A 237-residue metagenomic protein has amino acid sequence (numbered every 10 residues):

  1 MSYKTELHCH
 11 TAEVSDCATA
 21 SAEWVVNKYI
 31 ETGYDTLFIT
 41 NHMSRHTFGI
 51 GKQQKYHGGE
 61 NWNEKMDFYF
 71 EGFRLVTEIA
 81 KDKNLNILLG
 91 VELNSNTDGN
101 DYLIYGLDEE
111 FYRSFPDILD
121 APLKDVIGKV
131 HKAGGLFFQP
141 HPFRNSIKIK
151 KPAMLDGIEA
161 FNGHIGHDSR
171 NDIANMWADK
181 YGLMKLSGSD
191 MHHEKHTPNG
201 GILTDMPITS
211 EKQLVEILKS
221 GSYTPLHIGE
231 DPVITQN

Functional and structural regions predicted by a protein language model:
M1-L7, T11, S21-N27, F48 (+3 more regions): Charged catalytic cores and adjacent phosphate/nucleic-acid-binding surfaces used for phosphate/nucleic-acid chemistry
M1-L89, N94-N96, A153, K195-H196: An N-terminally biased module of ancient metal coordination in phosphate/nucleic-acid-related enzymes
K4, I30, T77-K81, P122-F138 (+1 more regions): Surface-exposed amphipathic alpha-helices with a cationic face
D16-C17, F68, D117-I118, G166 (+1 more regions): Residues that cap or flank secondary-structure elements
I39, I87-L89, Q139-P140, K185-S187: General beta-strand structural signal in soluble alpha/beta enzymes
G58-N63, E110-P116, F161: Glycine-rich tight-turn/loop motif centered on a GG-T
G90-V91, L123-V126, P140-K148: Short, charged beta->alpha transition segments
N100-G134: Binuclear metal-dependent hydrolase catalytic cores centered on His/Asp/Glu-rich metal-binding motifs
